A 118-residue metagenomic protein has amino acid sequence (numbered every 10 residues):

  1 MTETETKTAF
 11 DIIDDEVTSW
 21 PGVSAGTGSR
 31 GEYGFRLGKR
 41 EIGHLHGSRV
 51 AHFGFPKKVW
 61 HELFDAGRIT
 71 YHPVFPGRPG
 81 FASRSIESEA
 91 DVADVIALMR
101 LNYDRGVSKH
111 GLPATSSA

Functional and structural regions predicted by a protein language model:
M1-A118: Charge-dense, helix-prone N-terminal extensions
